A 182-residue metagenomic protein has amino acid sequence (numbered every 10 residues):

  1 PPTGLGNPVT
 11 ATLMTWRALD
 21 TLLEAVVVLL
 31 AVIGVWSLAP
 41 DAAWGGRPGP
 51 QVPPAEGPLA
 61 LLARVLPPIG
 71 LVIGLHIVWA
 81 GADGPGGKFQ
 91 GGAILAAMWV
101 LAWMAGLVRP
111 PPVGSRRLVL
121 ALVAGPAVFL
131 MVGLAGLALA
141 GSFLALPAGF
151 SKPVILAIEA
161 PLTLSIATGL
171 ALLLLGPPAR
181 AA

Functional and structural regions predicted by a protein language model:
P1-A182: Alpha-helical transmembrane segments of multi-pass membrane proteins predominantly involved in bioenergetics
